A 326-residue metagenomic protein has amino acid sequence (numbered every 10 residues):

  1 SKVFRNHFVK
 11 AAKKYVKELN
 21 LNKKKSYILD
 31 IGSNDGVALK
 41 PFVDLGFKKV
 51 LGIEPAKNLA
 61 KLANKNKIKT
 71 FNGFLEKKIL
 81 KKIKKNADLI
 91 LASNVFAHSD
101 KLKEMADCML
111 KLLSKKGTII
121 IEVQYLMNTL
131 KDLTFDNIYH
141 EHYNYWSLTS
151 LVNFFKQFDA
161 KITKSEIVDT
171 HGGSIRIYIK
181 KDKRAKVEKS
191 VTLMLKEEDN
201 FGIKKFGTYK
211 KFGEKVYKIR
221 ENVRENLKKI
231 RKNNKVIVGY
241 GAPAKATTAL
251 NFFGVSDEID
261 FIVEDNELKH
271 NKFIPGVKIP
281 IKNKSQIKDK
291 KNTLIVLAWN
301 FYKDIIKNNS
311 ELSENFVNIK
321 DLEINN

Functional and structural regions predicted by a protein language model:
S1-N58, L62, F71, T134 (+3 more regions): Extended interfacial segments that mediate partner engagement and assembly in macromolecular machines
K67-I79: Conserved SAM-binding strand-loop segment of SAM-dependent methyltransferases
K84-D88, F96-D100, V277-N326: Phosphate-bearing ligand-interacting subdomains that bind or position ATP/ADP/UDP/GDP/NAD(P) or nucleotide-linked
L91: A conserved beta-strand element that flanks and buttresses the S-adenosyl-L-methionine
K103-T118: A short glycine-rich, Lys/Arg-flanked "PGG" loop and its adjoining helix->strand segment in the class I
K116-Q124, V317: Conserved beta-strand signature within the Rossmann-like core of class I S-adenosyl-L-methionine
I121-N144, L148-S150: Short, glycine-/aromatic-enriched active-site segment of Class I SAM-dependent methyltransferases
H171-K215: Flexible, glycine-/basic-rich loop-and-beta segments that form/coincide with the SAM-dependent methyltransferase
